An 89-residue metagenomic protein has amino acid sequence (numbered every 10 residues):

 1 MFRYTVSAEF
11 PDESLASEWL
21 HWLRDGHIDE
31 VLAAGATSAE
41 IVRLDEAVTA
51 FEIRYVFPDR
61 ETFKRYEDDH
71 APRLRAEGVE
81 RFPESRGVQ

Functional and structural regions predicted by a protein language model:
F2-F10, E40-H70: Short, well-ordered beta-strand segments in beta-rich or mixed alpha/beta enzyme and ligand-binding folds
L15, H27, T49, T62 (+1 more regions): Short phosphate-engaging motifs
L15-E40: Short amphipathic alpha-helical segments
V31-S38, V56-Q89: An amphipathic, aromatic/His-enriched active-site/gating alpha helix that lines ligand/cofactor pockets
